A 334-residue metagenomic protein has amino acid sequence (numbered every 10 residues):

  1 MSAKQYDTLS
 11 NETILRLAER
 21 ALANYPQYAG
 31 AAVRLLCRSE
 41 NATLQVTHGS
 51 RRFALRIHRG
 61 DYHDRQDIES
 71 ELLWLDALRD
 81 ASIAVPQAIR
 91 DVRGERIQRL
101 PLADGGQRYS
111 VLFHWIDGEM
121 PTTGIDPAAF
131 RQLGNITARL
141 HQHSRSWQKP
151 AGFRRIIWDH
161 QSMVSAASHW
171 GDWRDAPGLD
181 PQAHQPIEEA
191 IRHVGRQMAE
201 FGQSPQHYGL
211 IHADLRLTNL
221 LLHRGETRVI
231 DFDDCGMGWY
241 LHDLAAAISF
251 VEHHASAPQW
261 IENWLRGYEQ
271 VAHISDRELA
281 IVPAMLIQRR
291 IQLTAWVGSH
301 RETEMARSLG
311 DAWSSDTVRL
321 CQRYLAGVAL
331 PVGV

Functional and structural regions predicted by a protein language model:
M1-A29: Juxta-kinase regulatory segment immediately upstream of eukaryotic protein kinase catalytic domains
S2-Q5, L293-V334: ATP/Mg2+ or Mg2+-diphosphate-binding catalytic cores that bind nucleotide phosphates or diphosphates via glycine-rich
Y25-T47: ATP-binding glycine-rich phosphate-binding loop
E40-S50, A54-L55, A88, R192-L241: Active-site acidic catalytic loop and adjacent metal/ATP-binding pocket of ATP-dependent phosphoryl transfer enzymes
H48-K149: ATP-binding pocket architecture of kinase catalytic cores
G60, G94, G106-T123, S168-G178 (+1 more regions): A glycine-centered beta->alpha junction motif in the catalytic cores of kinase/phosphotransferase enzymes
T123-Q185, Y208, A312: A cross-family kinase active-site recognition segment
Y240-H273, R289-M305: Active-site activation/catalytic loop segments of kinase-like enzymes and analogous catalytic loops in related
